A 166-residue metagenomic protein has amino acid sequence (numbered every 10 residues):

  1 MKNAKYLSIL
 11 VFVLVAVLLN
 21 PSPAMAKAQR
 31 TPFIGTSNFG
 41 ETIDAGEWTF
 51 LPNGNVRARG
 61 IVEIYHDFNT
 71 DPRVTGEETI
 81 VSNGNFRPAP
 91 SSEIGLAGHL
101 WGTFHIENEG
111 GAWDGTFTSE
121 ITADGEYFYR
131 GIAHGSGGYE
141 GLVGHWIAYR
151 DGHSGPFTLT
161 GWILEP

Functional and structural regions predicted by a protein language model:
M1-S8: Bacterial N-terminal signal peptides that target proteins for export
I9-V15: Hydrophobic helical h-region of N-terminal Sec-dependent signal peptides in bacterial secretory/periplasmic proteins
V17-P23: C-terminal segment of classical bacterial N-terminal signal peptides
M25-P166: Beta-strand-enriched cores of mature, soluble protein domains
